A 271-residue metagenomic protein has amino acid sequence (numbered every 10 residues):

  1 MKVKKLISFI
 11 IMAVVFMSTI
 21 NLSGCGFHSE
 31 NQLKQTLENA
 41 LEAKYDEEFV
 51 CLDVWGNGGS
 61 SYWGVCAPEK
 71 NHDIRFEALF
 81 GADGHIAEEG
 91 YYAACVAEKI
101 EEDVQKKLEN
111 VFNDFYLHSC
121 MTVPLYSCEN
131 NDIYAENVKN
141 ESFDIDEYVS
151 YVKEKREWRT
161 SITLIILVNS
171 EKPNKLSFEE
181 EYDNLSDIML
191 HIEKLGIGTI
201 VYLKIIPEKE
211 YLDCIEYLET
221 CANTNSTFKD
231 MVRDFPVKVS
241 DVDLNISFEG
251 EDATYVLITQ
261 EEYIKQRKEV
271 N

Functional and structural regions predicted by a protein language model:
K2-I11: Bacterial N-terminal signal peptides that target proteins for export
V14-S18: Cell-envelope/extracellular anchoring and linker segments
N21-G24: C-terminal motif of bacterial Sec signal peptides marking the signal peptidase cleavage site
G26-L52, I100-N113, E193: Short, non-transmembrane alpha-helical segments in secretory-pathway proteins
S29-N31, Y45, G58, E141-I145 (+1 more regions): A short linear-motif detector with a strong N-terminal bias
E48-G81: Exposed beta-strand-loop-beta-strand "reactive/processing" segments of non-cytosolic proteins
H72-A87, K175-E180: Solvent-exposed, non-transmembrane alpha-helical starts
E88-N225, V232, K238-V239, I246 (+1 more regions): Metal-dependent nuclease catalytic core centered on acidic motifs
